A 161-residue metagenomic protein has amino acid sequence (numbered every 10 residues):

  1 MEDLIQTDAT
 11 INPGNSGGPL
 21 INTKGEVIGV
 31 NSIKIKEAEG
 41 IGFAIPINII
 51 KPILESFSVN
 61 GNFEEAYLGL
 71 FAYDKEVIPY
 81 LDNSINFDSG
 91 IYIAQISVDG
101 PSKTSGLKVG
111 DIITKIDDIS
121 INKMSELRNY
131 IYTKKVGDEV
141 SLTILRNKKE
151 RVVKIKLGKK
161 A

Functional and structural regions predicted by a protein language model:
M1-D3, A9-P13, K134-K135: Short loop/turn motifs at secondary-structure junctions and domain boundaries
D3, I41, R151-V153: Short beta-strand segments
Q6, A38-I41, I116: Second-shell loop/turn segments in exported
Q6, S16, E26, I49 (+2 more regions): Residue-level recognition of oxygen-bearing side chains
T10-V30: Catalytic nucleophile loop of clan PA
N22, P52-A161: C-terminal recognition in membrane/secretory proteostasis and scaffolding
V27-K34, I113-I116: Short hydrophobic beta/alpha edge segments that flank linear recognition/processing sites
